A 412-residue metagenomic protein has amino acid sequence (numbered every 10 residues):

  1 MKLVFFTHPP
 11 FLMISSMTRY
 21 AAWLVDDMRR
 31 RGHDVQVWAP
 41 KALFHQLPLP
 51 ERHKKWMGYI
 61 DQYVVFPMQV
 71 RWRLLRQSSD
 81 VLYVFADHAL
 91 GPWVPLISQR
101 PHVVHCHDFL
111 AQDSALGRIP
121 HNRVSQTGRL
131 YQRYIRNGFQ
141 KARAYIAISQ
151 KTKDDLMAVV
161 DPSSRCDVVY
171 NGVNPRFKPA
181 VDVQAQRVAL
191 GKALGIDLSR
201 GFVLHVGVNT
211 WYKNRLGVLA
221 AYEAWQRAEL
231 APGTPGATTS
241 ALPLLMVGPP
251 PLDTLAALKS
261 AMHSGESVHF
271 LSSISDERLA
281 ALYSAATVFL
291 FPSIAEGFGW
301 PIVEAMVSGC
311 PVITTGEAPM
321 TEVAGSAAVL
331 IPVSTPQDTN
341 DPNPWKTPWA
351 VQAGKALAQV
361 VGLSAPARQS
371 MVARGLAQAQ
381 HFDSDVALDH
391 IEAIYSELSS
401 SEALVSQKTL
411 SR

Functional and structural regions predicted by a protein language model:
M1-R412: Carbohydrate transferase catalytic cores enriched for Leloir-type hexosyltransferases
